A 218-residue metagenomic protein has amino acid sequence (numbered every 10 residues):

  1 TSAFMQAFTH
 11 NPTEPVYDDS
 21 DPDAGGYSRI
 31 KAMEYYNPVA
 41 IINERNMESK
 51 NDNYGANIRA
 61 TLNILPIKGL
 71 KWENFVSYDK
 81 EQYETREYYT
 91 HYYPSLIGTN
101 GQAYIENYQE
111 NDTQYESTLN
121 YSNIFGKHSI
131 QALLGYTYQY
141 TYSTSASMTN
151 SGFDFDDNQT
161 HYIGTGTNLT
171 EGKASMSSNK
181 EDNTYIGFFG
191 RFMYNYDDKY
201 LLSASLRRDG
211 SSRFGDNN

Functional and structural regions predicted by a protein language model:
T1-G55, E73-I186, R213: Surface-exposed loop/interface segments of Gram-negative outer-membrane beta-barrel transport/assembly proteins
N51, L62-K71: A conserved hydrophobic secondary-structure block that centers on an alpha-helix together with its immediately flanking
I58, G190, Y200: Substrate-binding cleft of carbohydrate-active enzyme catalytic domains
A60-I64, Y121-N123, Y194-Y196, A204: Residue-level signature of outer-membrane beta-barrel architecture
P66-L70, K127-I130, Y200-L202: Repeated loop/turn-to-beta-strand initiation elements of outer-membrane beta-barrel proteins
I186-Y196: Structured alpha-helical segments in the cores of large, soluble enzyme domains
L202-F214: Transmembrane beta-strand segments that form the barrel wall of outer-membrane beta-barrel proteins
D216-N218: Short glycine/threonine-rich loop-to-helix capping motif typified by GTGT followed within a few residues by an Asp-Pro
